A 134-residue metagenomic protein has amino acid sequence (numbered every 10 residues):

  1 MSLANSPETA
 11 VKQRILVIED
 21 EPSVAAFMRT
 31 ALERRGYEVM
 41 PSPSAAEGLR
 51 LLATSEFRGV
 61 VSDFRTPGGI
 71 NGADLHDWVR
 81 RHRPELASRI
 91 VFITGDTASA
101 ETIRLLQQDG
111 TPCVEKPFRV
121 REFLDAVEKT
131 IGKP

Functional and structural regions predicted by a protein language model:
M1-L16, A46, R58, R80-R81 (+4 more regions): Non-catalytic signal-transmission and effector/linker regions of two-component phosphorelay proteins
E19: Conserved acidic carboxylate
S23-R34: Charged docking surfaces used in two-component/phosphorelay signaling
E33-S44, R50-L51: Short hydrophobic/Thr-rich beta-strand motif most characteristic of the beta2 strand and flanking loop of CheY-like
R50, N71-L86: Short amphipathic alpha-helix used as the core "switch/output" element in two-component signaling
D63-F64: Active-site residues of response regulator receiver
V91-T94: Hydrophobic/aromatic residues positioned on beta-strands within the core alpha/beta folds
D96-A100: Negatively charged, flexible loop motifs adjacent to catalytic sites in prokaryotic signal transduction proteins
